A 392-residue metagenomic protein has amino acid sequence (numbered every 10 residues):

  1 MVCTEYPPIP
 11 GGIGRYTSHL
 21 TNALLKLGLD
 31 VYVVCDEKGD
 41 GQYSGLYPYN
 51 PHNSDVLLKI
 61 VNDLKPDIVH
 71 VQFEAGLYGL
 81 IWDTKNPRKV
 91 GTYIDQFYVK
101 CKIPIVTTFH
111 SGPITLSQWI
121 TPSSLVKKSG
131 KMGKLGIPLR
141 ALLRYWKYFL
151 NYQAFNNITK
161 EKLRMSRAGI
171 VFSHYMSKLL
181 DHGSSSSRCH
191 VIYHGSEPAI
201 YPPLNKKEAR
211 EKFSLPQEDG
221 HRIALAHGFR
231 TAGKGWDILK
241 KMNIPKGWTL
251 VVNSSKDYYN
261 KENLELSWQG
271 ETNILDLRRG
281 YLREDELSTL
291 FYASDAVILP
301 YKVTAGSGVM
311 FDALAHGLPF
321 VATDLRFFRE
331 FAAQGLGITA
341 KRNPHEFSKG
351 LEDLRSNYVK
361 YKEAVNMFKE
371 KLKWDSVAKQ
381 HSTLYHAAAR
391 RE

Functional and structural regions predicted by a protein language model:
G91-K100, L125, G130-G169: Membrane-proximal helix-turn-helix segments that form the acceptor-binding/catalytic region of lipid-linked
F149-C189, S196-P198: A short, active-site helix/loop in glycosyltransferases that binds the activated sugar's phosphate group
P202-Q217, E363: A short helix/loop element that forms part of the nucleotide-sugar donor recognition site in Leloir-type
P216-K234, K240-I244, V251: Conserved donor-binding/catalytic core segment of Leloir-type glycosyltransferases
S254, E262-T289: Nucleotide-activated donor-binding/catalytic signature segment of Leloir-type glycosyltransferases, i.e., the conserved
P319-A322: Short hydrophobic beta-strand element within catalytic cores of glycosyltransferases and related nucleotide-activated
Q334-H345, L351-Y358: Conserved acidic donor-binding segment of nucleotide-sugar-dependent glycosyltransferases
S356-A387: A charged, aromatic-enriched C-terminal amphipathic alpha-helix characteristic of glycosyltransferases across folds
